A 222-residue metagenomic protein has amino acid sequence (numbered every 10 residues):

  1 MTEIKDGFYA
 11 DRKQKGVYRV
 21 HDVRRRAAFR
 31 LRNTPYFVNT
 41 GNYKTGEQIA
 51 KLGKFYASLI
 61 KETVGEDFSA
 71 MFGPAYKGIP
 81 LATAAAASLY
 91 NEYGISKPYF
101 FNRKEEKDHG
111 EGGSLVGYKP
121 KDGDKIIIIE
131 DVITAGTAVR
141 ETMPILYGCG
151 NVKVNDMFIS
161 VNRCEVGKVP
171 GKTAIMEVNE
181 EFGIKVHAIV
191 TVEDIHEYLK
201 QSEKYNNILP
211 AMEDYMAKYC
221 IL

Functional and structural regions predicted by a protein language model:
M1-I129, T134-L222: PRPP-associated nucleotide enzymes
